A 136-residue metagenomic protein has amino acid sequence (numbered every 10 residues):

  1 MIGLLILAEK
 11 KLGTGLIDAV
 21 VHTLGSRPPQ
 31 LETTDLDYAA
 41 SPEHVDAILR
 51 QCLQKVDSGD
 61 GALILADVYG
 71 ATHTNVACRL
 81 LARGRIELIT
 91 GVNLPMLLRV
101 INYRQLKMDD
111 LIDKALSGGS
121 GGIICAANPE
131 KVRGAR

Functional and structural regions predicted by a protein language model:
M1-R136: N-terminal loops that bind phosphate or other acidic moieties and the adjacent beta-alpha structural core
